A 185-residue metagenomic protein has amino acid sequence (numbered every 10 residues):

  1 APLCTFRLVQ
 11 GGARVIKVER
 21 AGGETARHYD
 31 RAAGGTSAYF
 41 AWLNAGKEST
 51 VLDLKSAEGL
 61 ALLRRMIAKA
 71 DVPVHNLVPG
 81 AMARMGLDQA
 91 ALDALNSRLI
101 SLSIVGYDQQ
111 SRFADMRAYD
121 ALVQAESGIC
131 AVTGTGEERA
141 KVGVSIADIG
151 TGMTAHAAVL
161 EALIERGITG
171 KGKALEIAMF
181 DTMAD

Functional and structural regions predicted by a protein language model:
A1-K171: N-terminal helix-loop segment corresponding to the beta1-alpha1 unit of nucleotide/adenylate-binding folds
G172-F180: Beta-strand segments within the central parallel beta-sheet cores of soluble alpha/beta enzyme folds
D181-D185: Short, mixed-charge aromatic SLiMs
